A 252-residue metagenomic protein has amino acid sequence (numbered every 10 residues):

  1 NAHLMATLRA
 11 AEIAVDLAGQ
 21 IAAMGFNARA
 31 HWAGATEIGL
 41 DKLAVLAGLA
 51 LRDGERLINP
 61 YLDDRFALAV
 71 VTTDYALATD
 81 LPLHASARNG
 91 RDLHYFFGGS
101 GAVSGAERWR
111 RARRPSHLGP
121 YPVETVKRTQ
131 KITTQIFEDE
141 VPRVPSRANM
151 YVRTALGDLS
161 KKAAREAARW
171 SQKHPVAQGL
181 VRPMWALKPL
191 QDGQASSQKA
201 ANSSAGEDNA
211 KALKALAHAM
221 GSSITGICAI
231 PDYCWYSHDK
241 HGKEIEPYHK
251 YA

Functional and structural regions predicted by a protein language model:
N1, S86-A229, H249: Iron-sulfur (Fe-S) cluster-binding modules
N1-D92, F96-F97, K199-A210, K214-A252: Catalytic cores of enzyme domains
